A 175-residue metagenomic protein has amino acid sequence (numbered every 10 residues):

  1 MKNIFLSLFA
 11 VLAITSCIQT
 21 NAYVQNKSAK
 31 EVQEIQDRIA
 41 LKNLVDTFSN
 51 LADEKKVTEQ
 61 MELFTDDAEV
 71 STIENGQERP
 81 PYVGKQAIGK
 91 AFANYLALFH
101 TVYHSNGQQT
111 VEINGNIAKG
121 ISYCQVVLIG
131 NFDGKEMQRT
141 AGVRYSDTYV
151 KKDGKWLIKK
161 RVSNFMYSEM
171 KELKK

Functional and structural regions predicted by a protein language model:
M1-Q25: Bacterial Sec-dependent N-terminal signal peptides
A10, A52, A118-G120: Small side chains
Q19-D66: Short, low-complexity N-terminal intrinsically disordered segments enriched in polar/charged residues
N21-Q33, L96-K175: A beta-strand edge to alpha-helix "cap/lid" segment located at domain peripheries
V57-C124: A solvent-exposed, acidic/Ser-Thr-rich amphipathic alpha-helical stretch
